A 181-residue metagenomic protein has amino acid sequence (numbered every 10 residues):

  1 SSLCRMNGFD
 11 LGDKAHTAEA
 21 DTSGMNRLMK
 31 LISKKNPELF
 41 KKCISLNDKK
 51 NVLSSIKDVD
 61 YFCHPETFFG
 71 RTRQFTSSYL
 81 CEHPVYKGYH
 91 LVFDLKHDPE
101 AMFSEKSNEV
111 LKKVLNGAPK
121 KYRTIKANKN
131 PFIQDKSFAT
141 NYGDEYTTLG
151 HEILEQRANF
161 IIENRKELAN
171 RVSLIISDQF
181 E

Functional and structural regions predicted by a protein language model:
S1-K50: Acidic, Mg2+-coordinating catalytic module of metal-dependent nucleases/exonucleases that use a two-metal-ion mechanism
S1-S2, S23, S33, S45 (+6 more regions): Generic serine detector
D10-D13, D21, D48, D58-D60 (+6 more regions): Acidic-enriched, low-complexity/disordered segments with a strong bias for Aspartate over Glutamate
T17, T22, T67, T72 (+4 more regions): Residue-identity detector for threonine
P37-F40, N51, S55, A169 (+2 more regions): Residue-level signal for secondary-structure boundary elements
C43-I125: Acidic catalytic cores of enzymes that act on phosphate-bearing nucleotides/polynucleotides
A101-F103, L111-E181: Non-catalytic terminal regions of proteins
